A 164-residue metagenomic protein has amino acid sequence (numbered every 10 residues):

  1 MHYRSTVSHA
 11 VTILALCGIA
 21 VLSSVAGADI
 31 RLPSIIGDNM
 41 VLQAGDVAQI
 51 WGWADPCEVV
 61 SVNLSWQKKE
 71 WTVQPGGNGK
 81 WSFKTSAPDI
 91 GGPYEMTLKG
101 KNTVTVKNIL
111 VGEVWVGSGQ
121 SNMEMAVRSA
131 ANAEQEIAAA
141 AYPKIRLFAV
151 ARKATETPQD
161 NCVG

Functional and structural regions predicted by a protein language model:
M1, A15-C17, A130-N132: Charged, low-complexity surface segments at secondary-structure and domain boundaries
M1-V7: N-terminal secretory signal peptides that target proteins for export/translocation
V7-V11, T103: Hydrophobic alpha-helical segments with strong N-terminal bias
A10-S23: Bacterial N-terminal signal peptides
G27-G164: Cell-envelope and extracellular/periplasmic
